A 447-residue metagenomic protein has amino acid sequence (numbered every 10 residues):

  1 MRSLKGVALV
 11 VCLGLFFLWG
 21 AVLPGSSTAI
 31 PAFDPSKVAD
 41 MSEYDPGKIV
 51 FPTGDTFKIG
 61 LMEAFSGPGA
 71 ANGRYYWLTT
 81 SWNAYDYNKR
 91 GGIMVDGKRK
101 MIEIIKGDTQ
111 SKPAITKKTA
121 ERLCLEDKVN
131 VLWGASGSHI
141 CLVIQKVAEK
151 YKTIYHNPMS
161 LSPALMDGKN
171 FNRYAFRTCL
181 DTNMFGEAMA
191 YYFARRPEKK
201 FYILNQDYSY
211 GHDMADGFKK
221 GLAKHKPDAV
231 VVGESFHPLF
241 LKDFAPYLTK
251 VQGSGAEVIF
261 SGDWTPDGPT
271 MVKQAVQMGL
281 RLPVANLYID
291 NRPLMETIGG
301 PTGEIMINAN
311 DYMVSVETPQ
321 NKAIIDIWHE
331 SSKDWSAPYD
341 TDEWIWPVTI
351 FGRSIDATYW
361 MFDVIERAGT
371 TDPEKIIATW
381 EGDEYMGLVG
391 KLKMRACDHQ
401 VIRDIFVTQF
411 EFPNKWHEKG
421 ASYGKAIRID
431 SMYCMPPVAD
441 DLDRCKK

Functional and structural regions predicted by a protein language model:
V10-A21: Bacterial N-terminal signal peptides
A29-T53, F57, E384-K447: Solvent-exposed, acidic/polar segments of extracytosolic/periplasmic ligand-binding ectodomains
V38-N83, G107-P113, S136-H139, L204-H212 (+1 more regions): Extracytoplasmic "Venus flytrap"
D40-G47, A71-L78, R90-M166, T178 (+2 more regions): Beta-alpha junction/loop-to-helix N-cap segments that form part of ligand/metal-binding clefts
Y44-D45, A114, V129-E234, P283-S315: Extracytoplasmic ligand/sensor domains, especially the bilobed periplasmic-binding protein
L123-S136, H156-P158, Y202-N205, G255-T265 (+4 more regions): Periplasmic-binding protein-like
V272-I355, E366-G369, N414, G420-K446: Extracellular/periplasmic periplasmic-binding protein-like sensory domains
E366-A378: Short, charged, surface-exposed loops that flank catalytic or proteolytic processing sites
